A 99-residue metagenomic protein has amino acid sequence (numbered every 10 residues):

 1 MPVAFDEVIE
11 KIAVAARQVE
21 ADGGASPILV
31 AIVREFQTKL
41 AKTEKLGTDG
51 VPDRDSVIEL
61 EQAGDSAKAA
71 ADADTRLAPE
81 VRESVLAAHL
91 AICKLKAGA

Functional and structural regions predicted by a protein language model:
M1-V33, V85, H89-K94: Short terminal alpha-helical segments
E10-A16, E59-A70: Extracellular/lumenal glycan-associated surfaces
K11, K39-K45, K68, K94-K96: Context-gated lysine
R17-Q62: Amphipathic alpha-helical interaction modules
D65-A99: Amphipathic alpha-helical binding modules
